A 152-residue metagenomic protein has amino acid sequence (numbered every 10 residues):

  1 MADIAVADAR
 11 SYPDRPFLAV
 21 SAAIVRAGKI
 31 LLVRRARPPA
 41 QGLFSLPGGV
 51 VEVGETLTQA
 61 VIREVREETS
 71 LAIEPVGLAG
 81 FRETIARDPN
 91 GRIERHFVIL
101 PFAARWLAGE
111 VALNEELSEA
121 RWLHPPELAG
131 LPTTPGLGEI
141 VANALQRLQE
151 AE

Functional and structural regions predicted by a protein language model:
M1-S21, R92: Acidic, metal-coordinating catalytic segment for phosphate/diphosphate chemistry, firing primarily on the Nudix
Y12-P16, L43, R92-V98, L117: A generic structural micro-feature
A22, L78, F102-A104: A structural signal for short, well-ordered beta-strand segments
K29-E67, L71: Conserved Nudix-box catalytic region and its N-terminal flanking loop in Nudix hydrolases and closely related
A72-F81: A short coil-to-beta-strand element that immediately follows conserved catalytic motifs
R82-E110: Active-site-adjacent beta-strand/loop module that shapes the phosphate/pyrophosphate-binding cleft
P101, A112-A144: NUDIX/MutT-family hydrolases
